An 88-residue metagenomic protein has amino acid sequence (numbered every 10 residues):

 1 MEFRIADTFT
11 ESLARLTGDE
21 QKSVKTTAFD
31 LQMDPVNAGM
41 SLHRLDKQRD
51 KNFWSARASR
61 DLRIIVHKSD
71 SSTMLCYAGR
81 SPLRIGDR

Functional and structural regions predicted by a protein language model:
E2, T8-E11, R15, K22 (+2 more regions): Enriched for short, Lys/Arg-rich terminal
E2-F3, A38: Residues that recognize and position ribonucleotide moieties
R15-G18, M33: Secondary-structure boundary motif
E20-S23, N52: Generic hydrophobic secondary-structure packing signal
D30-A56: A short, surface-exposed loop/turn module that caps and links secondary-structure elements
